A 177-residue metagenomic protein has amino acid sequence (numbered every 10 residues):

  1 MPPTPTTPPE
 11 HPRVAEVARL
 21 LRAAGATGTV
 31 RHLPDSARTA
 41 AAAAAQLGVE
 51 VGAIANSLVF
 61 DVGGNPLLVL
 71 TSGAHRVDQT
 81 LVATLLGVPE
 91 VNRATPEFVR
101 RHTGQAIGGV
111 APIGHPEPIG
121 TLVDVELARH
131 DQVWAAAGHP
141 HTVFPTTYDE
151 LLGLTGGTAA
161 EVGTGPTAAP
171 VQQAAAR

Functional and structural regions predicted by a protein language model:
M1-R177: Extended, low-hydrophobicity, polar/charged segments
